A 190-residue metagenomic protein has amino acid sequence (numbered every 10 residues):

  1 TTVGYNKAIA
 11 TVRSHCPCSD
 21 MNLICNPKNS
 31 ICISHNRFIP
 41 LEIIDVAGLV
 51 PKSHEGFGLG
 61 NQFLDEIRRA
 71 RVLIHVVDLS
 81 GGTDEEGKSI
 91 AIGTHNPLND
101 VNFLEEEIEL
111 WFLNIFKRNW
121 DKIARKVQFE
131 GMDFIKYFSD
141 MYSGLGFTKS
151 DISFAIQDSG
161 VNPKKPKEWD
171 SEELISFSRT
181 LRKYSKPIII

Functional and structural regions predicted by a protein language model:
T1-D158, R179-I190: Conserved G1/Walker A P-loop phosphate-binding module
K164-K167: A non-catalytic, extended alpha-helical scaffold characteristic of dynamin-superfamily P-loop GTPases
W169-S178: Phosphate-interacting basic helix/loop segments used at nucleotide- and nucleic-acid interfaces
